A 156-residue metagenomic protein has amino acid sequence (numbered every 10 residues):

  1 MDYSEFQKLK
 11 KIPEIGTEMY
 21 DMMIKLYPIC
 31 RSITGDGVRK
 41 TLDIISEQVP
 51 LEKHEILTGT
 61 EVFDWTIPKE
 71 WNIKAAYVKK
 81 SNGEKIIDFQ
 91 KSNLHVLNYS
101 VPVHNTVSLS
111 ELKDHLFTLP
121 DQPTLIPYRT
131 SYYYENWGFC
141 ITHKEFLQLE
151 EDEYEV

Functional and structural regions predicted by a protein language model:
M1-V156: N-terminal hydrophobic/helix-forming segments and targeting peptides
